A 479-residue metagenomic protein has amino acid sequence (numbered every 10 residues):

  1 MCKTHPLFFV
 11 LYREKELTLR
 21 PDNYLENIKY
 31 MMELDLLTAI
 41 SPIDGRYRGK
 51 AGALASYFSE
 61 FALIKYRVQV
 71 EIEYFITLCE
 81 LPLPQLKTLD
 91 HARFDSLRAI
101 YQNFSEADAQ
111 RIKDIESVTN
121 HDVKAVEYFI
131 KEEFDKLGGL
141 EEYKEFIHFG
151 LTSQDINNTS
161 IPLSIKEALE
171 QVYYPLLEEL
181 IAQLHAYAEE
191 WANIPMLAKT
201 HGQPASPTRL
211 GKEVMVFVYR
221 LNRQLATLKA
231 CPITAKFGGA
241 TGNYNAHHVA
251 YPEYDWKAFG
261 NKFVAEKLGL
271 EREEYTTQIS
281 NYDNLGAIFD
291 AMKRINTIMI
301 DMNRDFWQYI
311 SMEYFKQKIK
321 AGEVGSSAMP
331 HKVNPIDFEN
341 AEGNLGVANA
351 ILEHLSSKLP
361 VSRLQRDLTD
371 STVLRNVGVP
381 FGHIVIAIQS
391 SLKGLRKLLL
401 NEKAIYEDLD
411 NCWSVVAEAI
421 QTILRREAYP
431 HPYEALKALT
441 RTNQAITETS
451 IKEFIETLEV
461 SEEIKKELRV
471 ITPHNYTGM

Functional and structural regions predicted by a protein language model:
P6-F9, L25: Short hydrophobic targeting helices and cationic amphipathic motifs that mediate membrane/organellar targeting
T18-M31: Short, Lys/Arg-enriched N-terminal segments with co-localized hydrophobic residues within the first ~10-30 amino acids
M32-I64, E116-N120, Y314, S326-M479: Glycine-rich cofactor/substrate-binding loops
M32-Y244, Y251-F263, G325, F338-N340 (+4 more regions): A helix-coil-helix interface module used to build multimeric assemblies and to scaffold catalytic/cofactor sites
K166-Y174, E178-I181, H185, M215-V218 (+6 more regions): Short amphipathic alpha-helical segments with heptad-repeat character
Q224, E271, T277-R363: Glycine-rich anion/phosphate-binding loop at the beta-strand->alpha-helix junction
Y254-Q278, Y282: Active-site-adjacent "gating/activation" loops or surface patches in catalytic cores
